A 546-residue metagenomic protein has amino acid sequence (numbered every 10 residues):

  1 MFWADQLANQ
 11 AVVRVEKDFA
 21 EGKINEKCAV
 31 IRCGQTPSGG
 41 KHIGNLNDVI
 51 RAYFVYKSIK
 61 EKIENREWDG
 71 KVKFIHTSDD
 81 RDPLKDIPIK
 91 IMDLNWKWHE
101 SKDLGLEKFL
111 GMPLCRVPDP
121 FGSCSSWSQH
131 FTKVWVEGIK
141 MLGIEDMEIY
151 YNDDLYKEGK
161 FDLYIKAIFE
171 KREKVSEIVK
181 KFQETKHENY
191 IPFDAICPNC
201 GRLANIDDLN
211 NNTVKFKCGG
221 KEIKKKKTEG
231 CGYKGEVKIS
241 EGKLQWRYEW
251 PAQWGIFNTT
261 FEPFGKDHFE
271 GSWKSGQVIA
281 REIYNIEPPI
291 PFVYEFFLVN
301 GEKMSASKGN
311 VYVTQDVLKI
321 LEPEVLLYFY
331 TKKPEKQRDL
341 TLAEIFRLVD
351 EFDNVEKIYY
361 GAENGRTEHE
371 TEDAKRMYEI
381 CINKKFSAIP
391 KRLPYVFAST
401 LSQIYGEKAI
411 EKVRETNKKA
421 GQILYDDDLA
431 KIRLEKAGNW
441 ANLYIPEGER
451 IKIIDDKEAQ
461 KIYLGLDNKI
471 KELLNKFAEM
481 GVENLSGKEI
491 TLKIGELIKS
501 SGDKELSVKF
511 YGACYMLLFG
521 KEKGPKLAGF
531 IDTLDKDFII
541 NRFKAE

Functional and structural regions predicted by a protein language model:
M1-E26, K41, E64-D69, K73-I75 (+5 more regions): Basic, alpha-helical terminal appendages of large translation-related enzymes
M1-S176, G276-V278: N-terminal Rossmann-like or analogous alpha/beta NTP/dinucleotide-binding catalytic cores that position adenine
R32-G39, P251-N258, L492: Short, conserved helix/loop micro-motifs enriched in His/Cys and acidic residues
Q35-I43, T259-G265, I498-G502: A short glycine/serine-rich beta->alpha loop
I43, K85-I87, K180, D207-L209 (+2 more regions): Short, solvent-exposed loop/turn and secondary-structure capping segments
Y56-I59, I63, I139-D146, R172-V179 (+8 more regions): A generic secondary-structure signal for well-formed alpha-helical elements
E145-Q315: Active-site cores that bind ATP or allylic diphosphates and position pyrophosphate for catalysis
H268, W273, I283, E295-N442 (+1 more regions): Catalytic adenosine-cofactor/nucleotide-binding cores of aminoacyl-tRNA synthetases and other
